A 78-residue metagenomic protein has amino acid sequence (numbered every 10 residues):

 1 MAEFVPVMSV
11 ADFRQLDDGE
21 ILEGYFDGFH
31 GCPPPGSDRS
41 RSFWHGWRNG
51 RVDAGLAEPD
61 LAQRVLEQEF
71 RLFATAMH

Functional and structural regions predicted by a protein language model:
M1-H78: Intrinsic-disorder/low-complexity detector
